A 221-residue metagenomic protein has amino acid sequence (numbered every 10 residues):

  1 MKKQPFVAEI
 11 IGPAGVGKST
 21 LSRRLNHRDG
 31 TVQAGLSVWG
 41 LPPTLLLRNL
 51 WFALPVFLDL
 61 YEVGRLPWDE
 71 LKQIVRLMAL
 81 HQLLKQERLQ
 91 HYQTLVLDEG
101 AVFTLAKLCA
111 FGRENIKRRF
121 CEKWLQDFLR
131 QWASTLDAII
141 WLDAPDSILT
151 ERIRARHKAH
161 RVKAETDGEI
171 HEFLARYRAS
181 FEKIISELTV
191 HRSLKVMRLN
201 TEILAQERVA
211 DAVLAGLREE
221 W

Functional and structural regions predicted by a protein language model:
I10: Hydrophobic anchor at the beta1->P-loop junction of P-loop NTPases
P13: P-loop (Walker A) phosphate-binding loop of NTP-binding proteins
V16: ATP-binding Walker
S19: Walker A/P-loop
H27-L36: Post-Walker A helix-loop "phosphate-sensing" segment adjacent to the P-loop in P-loop NTPases
W39-F120: ATP-dependent small-molecule kinase phosphotransfer cores that center on conserved nucleotide phosphate-binding segments
L97-G100, W132-A155: Conserved phosphate-donor/acceptor-positioning beta-strand/loop module used by diverse small-molecule
R154-W221: NTP-dependent small-molecule kinase module
